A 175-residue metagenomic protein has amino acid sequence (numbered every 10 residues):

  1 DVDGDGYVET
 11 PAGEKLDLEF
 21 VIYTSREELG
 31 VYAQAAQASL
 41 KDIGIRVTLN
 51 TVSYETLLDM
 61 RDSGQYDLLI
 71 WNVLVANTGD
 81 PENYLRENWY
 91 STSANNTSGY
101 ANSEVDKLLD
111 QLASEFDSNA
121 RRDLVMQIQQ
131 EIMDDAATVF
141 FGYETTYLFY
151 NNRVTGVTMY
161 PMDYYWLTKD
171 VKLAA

Functional and structural regions predicted by a protein language model:
D1-A38, E104, Q127: Append "and occasionally in soluble cytosolic enzymes with long acidic Gly/Pro-rich linkers
V2-L16, M60-G64, Y84-S114, Y143-A175: Short, solvent-exposed loop/beta-turn-alpha elements that line the ligand-binding surface or hinge of extracytoplasmic
L18-V21, T48-T51, D67-N72, I132-M133 (+1 more regions): Structural recognition of the beta-strand scaffold that forms the well-ordered cores of secreted hydrolase catalytic
V21-Y32, L49, S53, N77 (+3 more regions): Extracytoplasmic/periplasmic, Sec-exported soluble proteins
T24-E28, Y54-T56, L74-T78, Q130-E131 (+1 more regions): Solvent-exposed loop/turn segments at secondary-structure junctions within structured extracellular/periplasmic domains
G30-A33, D80-N83, N152-R153: Short, solvent-exposed loop/turn and secondary-structure capping segments
V31-Q34, A38-D42, D59, S103-D110 (+2 more regions): Solvent-exposed, polar/charged alpha-helical surfaces in well-ordered, non-transmembrane soluble domains, broadly
K41-W89, V125: Periplasmic binding protein-like
